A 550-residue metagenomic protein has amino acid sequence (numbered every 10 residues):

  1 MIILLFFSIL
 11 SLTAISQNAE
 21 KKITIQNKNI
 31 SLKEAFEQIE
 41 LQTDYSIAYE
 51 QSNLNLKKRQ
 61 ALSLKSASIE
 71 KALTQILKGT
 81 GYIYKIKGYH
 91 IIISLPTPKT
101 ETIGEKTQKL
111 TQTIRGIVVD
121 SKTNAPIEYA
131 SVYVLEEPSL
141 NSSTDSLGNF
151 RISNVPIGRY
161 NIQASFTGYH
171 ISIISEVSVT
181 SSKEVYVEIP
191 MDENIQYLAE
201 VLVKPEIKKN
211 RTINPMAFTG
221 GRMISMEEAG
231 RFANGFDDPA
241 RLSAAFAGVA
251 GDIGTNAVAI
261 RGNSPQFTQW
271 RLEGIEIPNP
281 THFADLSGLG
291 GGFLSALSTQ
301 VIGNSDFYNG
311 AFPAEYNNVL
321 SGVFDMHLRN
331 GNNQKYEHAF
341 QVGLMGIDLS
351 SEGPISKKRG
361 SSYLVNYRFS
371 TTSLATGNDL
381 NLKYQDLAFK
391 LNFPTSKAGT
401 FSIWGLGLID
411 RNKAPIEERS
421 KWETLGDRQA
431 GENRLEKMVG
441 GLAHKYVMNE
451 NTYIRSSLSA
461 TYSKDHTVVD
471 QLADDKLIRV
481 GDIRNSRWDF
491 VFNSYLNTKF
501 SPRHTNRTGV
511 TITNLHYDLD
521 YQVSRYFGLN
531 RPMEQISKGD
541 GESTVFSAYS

Functional and structural regions predicted by a protein language model:
S16-Q38, Q42, Y49-Q75, T102-K106 (+1 more regions): Short acidic/polar beta-strand-loop edge motifs in secreted extracellular and Gram-negative envelope-associated
F36, E40-T43, T80, I86-L135 (+4 more regions): Short, acidic, small-residue-rich periplasmic hinge/interaction motif at the N-terminus of Gram-negative outer-membrane
E137-N149: Short, acidic Ser/Thr/Gly-rich low-complexity loop/linker segments typical of extracellular and cell-surface proteins
I157, I302, N333, M345 (+4 more regions): Outer-membrane beta-barrel channels and translocator barrels
H170, E176-Y186, K204-F312, V323-D325 (+1 more regions): Periplasmic N-terminal accessory/gating domains of Gram-negative outer-membrane beta-barrel systems
G220-G221, L286, N381-K383, E417-D427 (+2 more regions): Flexible, surface-exposed loop regions and adjacent strand-edge segments of Gram-negative outer-membrane beta-barrel
N304-P313, S321-R329, Y336-N381, D386-P394 (+1 more regions): Predominantly transmembrane beta-strands of Gram-negative outer membrane beta-barrel pores used for transport
N392-D410, G431-S550: Face-selective signature of the C-terminal outer-membrane beta-barrel domain
